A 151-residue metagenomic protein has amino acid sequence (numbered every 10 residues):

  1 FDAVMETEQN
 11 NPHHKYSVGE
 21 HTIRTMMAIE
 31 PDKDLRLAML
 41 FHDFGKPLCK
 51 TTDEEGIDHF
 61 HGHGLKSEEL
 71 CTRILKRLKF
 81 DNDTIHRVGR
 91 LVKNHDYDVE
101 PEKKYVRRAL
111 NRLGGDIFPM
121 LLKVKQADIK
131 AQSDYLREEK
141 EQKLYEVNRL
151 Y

Functional and structural regions predicted by a protein language model:
A3-V4, N11, R24, A28-Y151: C-terminal subdomains that position terminal phosphate/3'-OH groups for nucleotidyl transfer/ligation, primarily on
H13-Y16: Short Gly/Pro-enriched turn/cap motifs at secondary-structure boundaries
